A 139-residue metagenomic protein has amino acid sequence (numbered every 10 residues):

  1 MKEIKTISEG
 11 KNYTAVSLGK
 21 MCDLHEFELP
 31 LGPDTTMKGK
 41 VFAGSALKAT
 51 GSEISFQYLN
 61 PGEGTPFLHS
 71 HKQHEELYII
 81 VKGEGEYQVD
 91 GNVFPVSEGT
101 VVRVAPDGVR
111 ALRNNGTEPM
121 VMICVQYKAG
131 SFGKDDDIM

Functional and structural regions predicted by a protein language model:
M1-G51, K134-M139: A short, N-terminal "cap"/entry segment at the start of jelly-roll beta-barrel domains of the cupin/DSBH fold
T36-A43, S55-H71: Conserved short histidine dyad/triad with adjacent acidic residue
T50, Q88-N92: Short strand-coil-strand connectors
F56-P61, S70-Q88, V125-K128: Short, conserved beta-strand element in jelly-roll/cupin
E63-T65, E75, K82-E84, G91 (+2 more regions): A generic structural motif
V89, E98, R113-N114, K134-D135: Short glycine-/acidic-enriched loop or helix-start segments at secondary-structure transitions that form or flank
G91-P106: Short acidic-glycine-tyrosine-enriched beta hairpin
P106-S131: Ligand-binding loop in jelly-roll beta-barrel domains
